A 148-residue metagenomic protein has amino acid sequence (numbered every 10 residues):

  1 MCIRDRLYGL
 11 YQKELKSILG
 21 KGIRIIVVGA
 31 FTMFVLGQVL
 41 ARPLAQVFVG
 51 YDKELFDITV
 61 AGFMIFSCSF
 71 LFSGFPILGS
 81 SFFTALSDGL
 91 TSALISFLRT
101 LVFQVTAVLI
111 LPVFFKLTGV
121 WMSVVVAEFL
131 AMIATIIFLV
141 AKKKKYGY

Functional and structural regions predicted by a protein language model:
M1-I3: Short, small-residue-biased leader/transition segments that mark boundaries at the very start of proteins
D5-C68, I110-Y148: Short alpha-helical transmembrane segments in multi-pass integral membrane proteins
L7, L40, G79, F83 (+3 more regions): Hydrophobic side-chain positions within alpha-helical transmembrane segments of multi-pass secondary transporters
Y11, F70-F97: Membrane-interface junctions at transmembrane-helix termini in multi-pass inner-membrane proteins
V27-G29, S73-F75, L86, V102-F103 (+1 more regions): Short hydrophobic/aromatic segments of transmembrane alpha-helices and their interfaces
A30, A61-F63, F75, T91 (+1 more regions): Residue-level detector of functional hotspots within protein domains
F34, L71-L78, F97-V105, V125 (+1 more regions): Hydrophobic alpha-helical transmembrane bundles that constitute the permease/transmembrane domains of multi-pass
